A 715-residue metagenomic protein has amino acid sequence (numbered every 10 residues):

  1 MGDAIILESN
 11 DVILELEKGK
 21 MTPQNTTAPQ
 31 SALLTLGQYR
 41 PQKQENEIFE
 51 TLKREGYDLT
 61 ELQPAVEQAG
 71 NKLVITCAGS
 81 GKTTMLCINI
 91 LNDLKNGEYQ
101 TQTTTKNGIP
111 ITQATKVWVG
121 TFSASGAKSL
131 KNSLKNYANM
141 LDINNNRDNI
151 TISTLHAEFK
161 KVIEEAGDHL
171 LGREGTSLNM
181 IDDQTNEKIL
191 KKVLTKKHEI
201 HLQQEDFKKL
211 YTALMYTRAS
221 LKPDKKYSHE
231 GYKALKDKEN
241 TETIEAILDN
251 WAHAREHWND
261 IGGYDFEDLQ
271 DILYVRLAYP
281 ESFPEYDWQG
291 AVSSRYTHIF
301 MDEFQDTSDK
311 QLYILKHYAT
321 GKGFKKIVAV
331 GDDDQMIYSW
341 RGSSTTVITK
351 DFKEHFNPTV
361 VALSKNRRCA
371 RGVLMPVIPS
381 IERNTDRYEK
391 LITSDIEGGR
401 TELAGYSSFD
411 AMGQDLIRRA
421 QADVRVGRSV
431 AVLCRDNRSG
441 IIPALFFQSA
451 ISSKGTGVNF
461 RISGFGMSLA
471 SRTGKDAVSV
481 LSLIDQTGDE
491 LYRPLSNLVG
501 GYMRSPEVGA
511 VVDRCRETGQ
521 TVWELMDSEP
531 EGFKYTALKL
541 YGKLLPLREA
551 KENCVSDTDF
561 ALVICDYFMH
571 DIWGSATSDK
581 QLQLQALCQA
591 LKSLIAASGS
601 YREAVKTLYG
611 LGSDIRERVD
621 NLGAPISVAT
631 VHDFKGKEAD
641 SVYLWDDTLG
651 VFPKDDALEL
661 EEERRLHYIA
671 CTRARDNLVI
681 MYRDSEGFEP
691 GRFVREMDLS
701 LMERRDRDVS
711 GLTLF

Functional and structural regions predicted by a protein language model:
G2-L170, M375, T672: P-loop NTPase Walker
E17, P29-M85, T151, D183-T185 (+4 more regions): Conserved helicase NTPase motor core
Q44, L91-N92, E98, D309-L403 (+2 more regions): Conserved RecA-like helicase ATPase core segment that couples NTP binding/hydrolysis to strand translocation
I75-I90, Q100-K106, N357-V360, S364-T456 (+2 more regions): Helicase P-loop NTPase motor core
N145-N149, D168-H253, N259, V360 (+2 more regions): ATP-hydrolysis module of ASCE/P-loop NTPase motor domains, specifically the Walker B Asp-Glu catalytic pair
T151-V162, I299-D306, V330, E603-K654 (+2 more regions): Conserved helicase core region in the C-terminal RecA-like lobe
K325, E354-H355, G399, V424-V555 (+1 more regions): ATPase/helicase motor core of nucleic-acid motors
S528-D633, S641, V651, N677-V679 (+3 more regions): Accessory C-terminal helicase-associated subdomains
